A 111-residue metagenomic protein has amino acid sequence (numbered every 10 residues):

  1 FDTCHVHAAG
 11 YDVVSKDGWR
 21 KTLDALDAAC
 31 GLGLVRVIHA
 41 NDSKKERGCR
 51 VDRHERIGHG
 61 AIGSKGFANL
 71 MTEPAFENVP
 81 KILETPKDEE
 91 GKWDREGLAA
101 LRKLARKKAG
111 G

Functional and structural regions predicted by a protein language model:
F1-R56: Acidic/histidine-rich catalytic cores of soluble enzymes
D12-V13, E46, G63, A68 (+1 more regions): A generic structural micro-environment signature that highlights single residues at secondary-structure boundaries
D17-R20, D24, V51-A68, E90-A109: Short, electropositive alpha-helical surface patch
A29-G33, G66-V79, L104: A structural motif corresponding to the C-terminal end of an alpha-helix and its immediate exit/capping segment
K44, K87-E89: Residues that cap or initiate secondary-structure elements
P80-P86: Short acidic/histidine-rich active-site segments
